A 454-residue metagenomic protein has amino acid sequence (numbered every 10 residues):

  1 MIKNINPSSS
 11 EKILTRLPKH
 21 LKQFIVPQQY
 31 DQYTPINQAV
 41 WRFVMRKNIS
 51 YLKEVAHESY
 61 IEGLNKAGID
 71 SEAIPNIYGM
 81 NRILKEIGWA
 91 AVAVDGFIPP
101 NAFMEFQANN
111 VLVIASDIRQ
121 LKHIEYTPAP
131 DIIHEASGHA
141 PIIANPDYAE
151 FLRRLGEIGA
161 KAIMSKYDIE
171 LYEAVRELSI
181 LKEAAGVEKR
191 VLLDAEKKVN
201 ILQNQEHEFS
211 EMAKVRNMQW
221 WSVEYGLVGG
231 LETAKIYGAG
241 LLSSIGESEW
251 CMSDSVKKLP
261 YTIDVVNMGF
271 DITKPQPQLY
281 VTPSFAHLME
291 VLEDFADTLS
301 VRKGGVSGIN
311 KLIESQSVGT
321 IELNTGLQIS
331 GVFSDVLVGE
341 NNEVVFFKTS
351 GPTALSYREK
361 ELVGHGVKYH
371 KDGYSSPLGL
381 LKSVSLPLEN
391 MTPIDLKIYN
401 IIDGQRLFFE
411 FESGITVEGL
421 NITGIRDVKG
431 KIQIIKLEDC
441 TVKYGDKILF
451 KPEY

Functional and structural regions predicted by a protein language model:
M1-V191, E314-Y454: The feature captures two recurrent sequence modes
G79-E86, R153, E157, A213-V228 (+1 more regions): Short, hydrophobic/amphipathic alpha-helical patches that form generic packing surfaces within helical domains
I87, A91, I158, A162-K166 (+3 more regions): Short secondary-structure junctions and interdomain/linker hinges
Y172, R176, V187-G230, A234 (+1 more regions): Extended, Lys/Arg-enriched charged tracts that mediate electrostatic binding to polyanionic substrates
E224-G229, T233-L242, E247, G351 (+3 more regions): Glycine-centered flexibility motif
L231-D297: A recognition module on extended beta-rich or small alphabeta surfaces enriched in W/G with H and D/E
E290-Q316: Amide-forming acyltransferase catalytic core, primarily the GNAT-like/NAT-type and related acyltransferase folds
